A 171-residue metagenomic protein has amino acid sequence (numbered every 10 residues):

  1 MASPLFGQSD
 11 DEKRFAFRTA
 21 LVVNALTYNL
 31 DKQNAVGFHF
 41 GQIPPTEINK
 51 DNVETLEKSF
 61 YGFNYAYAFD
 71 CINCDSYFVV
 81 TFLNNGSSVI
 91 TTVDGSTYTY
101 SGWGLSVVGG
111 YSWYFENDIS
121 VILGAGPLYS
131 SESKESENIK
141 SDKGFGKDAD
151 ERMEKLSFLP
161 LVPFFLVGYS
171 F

Functional and structural regions predicted by a protein language model:
M1-E12: Cleavable N-terminal export/targeting peptides
Q8-D10, L21, N29: A membrane-pore/channel beta-structure motif
E12-A16, G41-N49, F82, T92-V93 (+1 more regions): Primarily recognizes Gram-negative and organellar outer-membrane beta-barrels
K13-F15, A20-V22, T55-Y61, T99-L105 (+1 more regions): Residues that define the transmembrane beta-barrel architecture of outer-membrane proteins
A25: Short, surface-exposed charged micro-motifs
Y28-L123, S131, V167-F171: Gram-negative (and chloroplast) outer-membrane scaffold detector with strong preference for beta-barrel transmembrane
E116-F171: Predominantly the C-terminal beta-signal and adjacent terminal strand-loop region of outer-membrane beta-barrel
